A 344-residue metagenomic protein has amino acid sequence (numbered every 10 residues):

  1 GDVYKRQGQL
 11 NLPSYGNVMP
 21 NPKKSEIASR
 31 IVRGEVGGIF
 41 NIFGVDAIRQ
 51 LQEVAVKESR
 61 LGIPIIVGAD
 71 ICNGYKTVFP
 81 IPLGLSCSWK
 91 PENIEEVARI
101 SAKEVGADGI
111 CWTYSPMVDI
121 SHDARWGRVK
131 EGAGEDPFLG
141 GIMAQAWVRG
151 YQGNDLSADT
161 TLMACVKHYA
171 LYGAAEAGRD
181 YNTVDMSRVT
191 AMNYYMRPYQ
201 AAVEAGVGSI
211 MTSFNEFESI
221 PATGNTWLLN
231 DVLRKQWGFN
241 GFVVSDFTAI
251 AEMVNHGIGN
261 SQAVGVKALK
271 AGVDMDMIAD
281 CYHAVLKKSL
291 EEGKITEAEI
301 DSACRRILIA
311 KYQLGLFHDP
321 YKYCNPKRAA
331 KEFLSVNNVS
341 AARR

Functional and structural regions predicted by a protein language model:
G1-R344: Glycoside hydrolase catalytic-domain context in secreted enzymes
